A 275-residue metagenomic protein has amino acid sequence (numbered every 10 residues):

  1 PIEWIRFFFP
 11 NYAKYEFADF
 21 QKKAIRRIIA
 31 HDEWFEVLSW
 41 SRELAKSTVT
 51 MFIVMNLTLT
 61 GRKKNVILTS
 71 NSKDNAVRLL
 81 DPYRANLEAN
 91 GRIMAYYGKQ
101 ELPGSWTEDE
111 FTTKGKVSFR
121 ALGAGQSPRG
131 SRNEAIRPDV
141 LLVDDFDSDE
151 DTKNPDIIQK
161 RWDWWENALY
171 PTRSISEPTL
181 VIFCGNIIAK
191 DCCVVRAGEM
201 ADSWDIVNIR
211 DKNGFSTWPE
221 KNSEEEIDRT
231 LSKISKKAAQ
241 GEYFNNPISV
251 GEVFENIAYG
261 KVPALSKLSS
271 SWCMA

Functional and structural regions predicted by a protein language model:
P1-F35: Pre-P-loop entry segment of helicase/translocase ATPase cores
E33-I53: Walker A/P-loop
T69-G125: Conserved nucleotide-state-sensing and coupling region of NTP-binding domains
E108-W165: Conserved RecA-like ASCE ATPase "motif II neighborhood" in helicase/translocase motors
G123-G125, D145, S176, F183-A189 (+1 more regions): A short beta-strand-to-loop transition that corresponds to the Sensor-1 phosphate-sensing loop of AAA+ P-loop ATPases
K160-T179: Substrate-engagement module of ASCE P-loop NTPases
K190-D202: Short regulatory helix/loop adjacent to the ATP-binding pocket of P-loop NTPases
G214-A275: ATPase catalytic-site recognition across NTP-hydrolyzing enzymes
